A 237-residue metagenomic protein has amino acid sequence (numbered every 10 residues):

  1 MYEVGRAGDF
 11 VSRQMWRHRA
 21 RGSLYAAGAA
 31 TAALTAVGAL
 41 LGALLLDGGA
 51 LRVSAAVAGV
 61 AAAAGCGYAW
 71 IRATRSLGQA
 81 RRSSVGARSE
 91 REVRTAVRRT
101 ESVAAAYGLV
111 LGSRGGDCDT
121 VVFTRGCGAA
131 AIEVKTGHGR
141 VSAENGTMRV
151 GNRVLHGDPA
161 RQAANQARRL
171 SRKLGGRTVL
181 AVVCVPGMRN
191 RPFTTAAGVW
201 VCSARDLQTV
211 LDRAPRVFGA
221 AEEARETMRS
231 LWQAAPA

Functional and structural regions predicted by a protein language model:
M1-G116, F123-A129, R140, V150-A237: Surface-exposed interaction regions that form or flank ligand-binding interfaces
A131-T147: Active-site ExK catalytic segment of metal-dependent nucleases
